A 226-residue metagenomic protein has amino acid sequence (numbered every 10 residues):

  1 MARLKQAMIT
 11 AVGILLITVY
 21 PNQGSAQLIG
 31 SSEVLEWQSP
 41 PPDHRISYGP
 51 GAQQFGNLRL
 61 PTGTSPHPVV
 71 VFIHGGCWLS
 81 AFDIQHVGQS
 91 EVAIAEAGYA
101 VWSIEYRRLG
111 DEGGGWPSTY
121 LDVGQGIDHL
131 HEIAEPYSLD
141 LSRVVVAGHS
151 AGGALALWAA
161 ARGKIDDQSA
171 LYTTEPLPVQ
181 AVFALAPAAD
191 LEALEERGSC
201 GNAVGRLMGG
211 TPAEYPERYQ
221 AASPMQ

Functional and structural regions predicted by a protein language model:
G30-P41, G51, A193-Q226: Mobile cap/lid helix-loop segments that gate and shape the active-site cleft of serine hydrolases
P50-L60: A short loop-to-beta-strand scaffold at the N-terminal edge of the catalytic core in hydrolase folds
P66-G76: Short beta-strand element of the alpha/beta-hydrolase
G76, A100, E105-E112, A188: Short beta-to-alpha linker loops that shape the active-site pocket of alpha/beta-hydrolase fold enzymes
C77-Q85, V101, H129: Serine-hydrolase catalytic-loop signature spanning alpha/beta hydrolases and amidase-signature enzymes
I84-W102: Short amphipathic alpha-helix adjacent to the substrate-entry channel of hydrolases
G114-E135: Alpha/beta-hydrolase active-site loop
D128-E196: Primarily recognizes the serine-hydrolase "nucleophile elbow" in alpha/beta-hydrolase and SGNH/GDSL folds
